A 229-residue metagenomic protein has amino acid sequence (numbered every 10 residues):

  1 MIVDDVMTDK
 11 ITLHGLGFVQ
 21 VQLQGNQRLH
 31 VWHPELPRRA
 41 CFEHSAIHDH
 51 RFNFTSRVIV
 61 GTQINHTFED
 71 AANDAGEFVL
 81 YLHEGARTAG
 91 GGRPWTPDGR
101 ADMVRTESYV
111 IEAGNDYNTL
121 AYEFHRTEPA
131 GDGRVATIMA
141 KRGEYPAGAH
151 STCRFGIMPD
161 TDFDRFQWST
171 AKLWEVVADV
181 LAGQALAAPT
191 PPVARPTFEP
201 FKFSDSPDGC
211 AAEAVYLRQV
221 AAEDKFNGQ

Functional and structural regions predicted by a protein language model:
M1-H33, S206: A short, N-terminal "cap"/entry segment at the start of jelly-roll beta-barrel domains of the cupin/DSBH fold
L29-D49, H66, A71-A72: Conserved short histidine dyad/triad with adjacent acidic residue
R51-N65, E69: Short, conserved beta-strand element in jelly-roll/cupin
N65-H66, T119, H125-A130: Short beta-strand His + acidic residue motifs that chelate non-heme Fe in jelly-roll/DSBH and cupin folds
A71-A121: Short acidic-glycine-tyrosine-enriched beta hairpin
G133-G148: A short hydrophobic beta-strand segment most commonly corresponding to one strand of the jelly-roll/cupin
I157-Y216, E223: Extended, charged low-complexity segments that frequently continue into or abut oligomerization scaffolds
K225-G228: Charged, low-complexity interaction regions
